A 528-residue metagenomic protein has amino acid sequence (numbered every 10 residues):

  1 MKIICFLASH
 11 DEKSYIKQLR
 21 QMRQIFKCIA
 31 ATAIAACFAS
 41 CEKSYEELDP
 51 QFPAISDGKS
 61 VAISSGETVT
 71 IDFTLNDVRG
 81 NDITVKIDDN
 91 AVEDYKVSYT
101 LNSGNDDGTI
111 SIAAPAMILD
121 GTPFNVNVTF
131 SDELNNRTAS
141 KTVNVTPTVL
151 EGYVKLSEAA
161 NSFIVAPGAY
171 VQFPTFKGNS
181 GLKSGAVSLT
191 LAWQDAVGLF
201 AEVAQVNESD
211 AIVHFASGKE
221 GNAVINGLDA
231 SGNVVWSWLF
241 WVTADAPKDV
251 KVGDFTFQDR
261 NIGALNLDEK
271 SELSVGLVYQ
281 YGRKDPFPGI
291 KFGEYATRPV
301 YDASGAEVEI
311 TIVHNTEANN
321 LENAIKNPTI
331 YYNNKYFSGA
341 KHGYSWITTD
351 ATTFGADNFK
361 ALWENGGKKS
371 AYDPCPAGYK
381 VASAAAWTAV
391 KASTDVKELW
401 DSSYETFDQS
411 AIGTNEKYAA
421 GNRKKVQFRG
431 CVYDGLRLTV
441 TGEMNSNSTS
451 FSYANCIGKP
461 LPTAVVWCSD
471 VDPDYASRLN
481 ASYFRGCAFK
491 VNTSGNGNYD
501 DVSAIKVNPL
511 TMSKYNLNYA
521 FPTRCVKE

Functional and structural regions predicted by a protein language model:
D11-E12, Q18, M22-C28, I34-V61 (+2 more regions): Bacterial Sec-dependent N-terminal signal peptides
F73-R79: Extracellular acidic, Ser/Thr/Pro-rich low-complexity tracts
N81, I87-T100, S188-A204: Short, solvent-exposed loop/linker segments at beta-strand-coil boundaries, enriched for Pro/Gly and Ser/Thr
V97-A116, E202-S217: Strand-loop-strand motifs at the edges of beta-sheets in extracellular beta-sandwich domains
D120-L134, E220-A230: A short beta-strand micro-motif common to beta-rich folds, especially ectodomain repeats
D132-S140, S231-W236: Short, exposed coil/turn segments at beta-strand boundaries within extracellular/luminal domains
T148-K369, D472, L517-P522, K527-E528: Short, compositionally biased
A264, I347-E528: C-terminal, surface-exposed recognition/capping segments
